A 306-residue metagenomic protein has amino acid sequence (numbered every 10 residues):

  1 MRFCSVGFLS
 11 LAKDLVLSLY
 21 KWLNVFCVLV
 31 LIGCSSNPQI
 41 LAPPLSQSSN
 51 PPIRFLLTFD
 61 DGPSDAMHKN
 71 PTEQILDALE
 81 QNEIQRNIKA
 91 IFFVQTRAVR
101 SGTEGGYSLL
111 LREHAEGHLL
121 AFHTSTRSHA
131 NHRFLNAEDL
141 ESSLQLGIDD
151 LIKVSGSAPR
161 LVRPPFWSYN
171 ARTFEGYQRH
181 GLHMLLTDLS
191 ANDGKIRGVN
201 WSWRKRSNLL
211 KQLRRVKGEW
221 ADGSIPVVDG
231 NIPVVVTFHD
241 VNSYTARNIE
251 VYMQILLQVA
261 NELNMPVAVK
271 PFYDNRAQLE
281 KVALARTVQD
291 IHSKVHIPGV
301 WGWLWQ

Functional and structural regions predicted by a protein language model:
L11-K13: A cross-taxon signal for low-complexity, glycine/charged-rich
I32-G33: C-terminal motif of bacterial Sec signal peptides marking the signal peptidase cleavage site
N37-L119, T124-S128, I148-K153, S157-P159: Active-site beta->alpha N-cap acidic-glycine motif
I40-Q47, N82-Q85, R100, Y244-Q306: C-terminal domain-boundary segment and adjacent tail
G102-G105, R127-N275, L279-E280: Catalytic domains of cell-wall/extracellular-matrix polysaccharide-remodeling enzymes, centered on de-N-acetylation
